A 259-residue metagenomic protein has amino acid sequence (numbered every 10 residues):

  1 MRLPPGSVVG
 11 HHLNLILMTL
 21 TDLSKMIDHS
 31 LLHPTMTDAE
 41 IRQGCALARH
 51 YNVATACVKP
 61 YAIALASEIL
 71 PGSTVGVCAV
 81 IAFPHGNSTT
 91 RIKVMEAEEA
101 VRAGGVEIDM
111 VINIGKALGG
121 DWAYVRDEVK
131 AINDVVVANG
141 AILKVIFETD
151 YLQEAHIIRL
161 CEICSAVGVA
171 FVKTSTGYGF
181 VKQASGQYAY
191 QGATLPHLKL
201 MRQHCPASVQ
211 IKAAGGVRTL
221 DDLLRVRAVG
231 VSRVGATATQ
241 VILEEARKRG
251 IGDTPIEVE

Functional and structural regions predicted by a protein language model:
M1-L17: N-terminal amphipathic/basic-hydrophobic helices that include classical n-h-c signal peptides and signal-anchor
S7-V8, R225-A228, E257: Detector for intrinsically disordered, low-structure N-terminal pre-sequences
L20-Y51, Y61-I211, L220-Q240: Alpha/beta enzyme core
A54: Metallocofactor- and cofactor-centric catalytic cores in central/energy metabolism, strongly enriched
C57-V58: Short beta-strand scaffold positions
A214: Short hydrophobic "strand-cap" motifs at the C-terminus of beta-strands
A238, R247-E259: Extended, intrinsically disordered, low-complexity segments
